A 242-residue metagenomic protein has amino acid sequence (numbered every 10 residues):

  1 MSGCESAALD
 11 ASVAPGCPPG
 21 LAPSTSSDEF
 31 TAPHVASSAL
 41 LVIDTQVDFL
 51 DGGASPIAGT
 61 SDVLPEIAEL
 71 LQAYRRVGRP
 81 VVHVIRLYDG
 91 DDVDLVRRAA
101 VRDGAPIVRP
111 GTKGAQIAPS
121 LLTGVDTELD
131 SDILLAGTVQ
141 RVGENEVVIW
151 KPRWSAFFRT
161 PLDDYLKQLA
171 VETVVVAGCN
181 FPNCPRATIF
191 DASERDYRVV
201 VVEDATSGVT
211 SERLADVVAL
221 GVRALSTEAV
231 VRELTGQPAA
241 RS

Functional and structural regions predicted by a protein language model:
M1-A32: Short coil-to-helix leader/linker segments, especially the first N-terminal amphipathic alpha-helix with its helix
S24-A39, A68-R76: Short amphipathic alpha-helices and their capping/turn segments at secondary-structure boundaries
G53-T60, P106: Short glycine-enriched, charge-decorated loop/helix-capping segments at active-site entrances that position
P65-L169: Active-site alpha/beta core segments
V174-P182, D196-S211: A short glycine-rich beta-strand->turn/loop micro-motif centered on a GG-aromatic cluster
P185-R195: Short Gly/Thr/Asp-enriched flexible loops that form oxyanion-binding sites at enzyme active sites
G208-V222: Active-site-proximal loop->helix
R223-S242: A charged, well-structured terminal subsegment
